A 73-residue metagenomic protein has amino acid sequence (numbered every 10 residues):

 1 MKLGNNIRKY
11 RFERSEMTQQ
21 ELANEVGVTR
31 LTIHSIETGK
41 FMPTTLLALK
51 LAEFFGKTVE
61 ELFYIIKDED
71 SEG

Functional and structural regions predicted by a protein language model:
N5-N24: Short basic helix-loop element that most often maps to the first helix and adjoining turn of HTH DNA-binding modules
Y10, T45-L46: Short, Lys/Arg-enriched C-terminal cap helix and immediately downstream tail that follows
R11, E37, F55: DNA major-groove recognition helix of helix-turn-helix
Q20, L31, E60: Residues within helix-turn-helix
G27-M42: Recognition helix of helix-turn-helix/homeodomain-like DNA-binding domains that insert into the DNA major groove
L46-E61: DNA major-groove recognition helix of helix-turn-helix/homeodomain DNA-binding modules
F63-G73: Short, charged recognition helix plus adjacent turn of helix-turn-helix-like nucleic-acid-binding domains
